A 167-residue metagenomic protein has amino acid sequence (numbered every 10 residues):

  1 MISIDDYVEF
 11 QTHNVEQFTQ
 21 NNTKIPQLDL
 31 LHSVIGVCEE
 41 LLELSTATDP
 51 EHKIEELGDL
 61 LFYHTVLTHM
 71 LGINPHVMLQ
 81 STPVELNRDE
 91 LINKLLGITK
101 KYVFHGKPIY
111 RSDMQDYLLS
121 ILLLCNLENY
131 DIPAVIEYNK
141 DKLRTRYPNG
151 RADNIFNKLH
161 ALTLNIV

Functional and structural regions predicted by a protein language model:
M1-V167: Flexible "arm" and connector segments at domain edges
